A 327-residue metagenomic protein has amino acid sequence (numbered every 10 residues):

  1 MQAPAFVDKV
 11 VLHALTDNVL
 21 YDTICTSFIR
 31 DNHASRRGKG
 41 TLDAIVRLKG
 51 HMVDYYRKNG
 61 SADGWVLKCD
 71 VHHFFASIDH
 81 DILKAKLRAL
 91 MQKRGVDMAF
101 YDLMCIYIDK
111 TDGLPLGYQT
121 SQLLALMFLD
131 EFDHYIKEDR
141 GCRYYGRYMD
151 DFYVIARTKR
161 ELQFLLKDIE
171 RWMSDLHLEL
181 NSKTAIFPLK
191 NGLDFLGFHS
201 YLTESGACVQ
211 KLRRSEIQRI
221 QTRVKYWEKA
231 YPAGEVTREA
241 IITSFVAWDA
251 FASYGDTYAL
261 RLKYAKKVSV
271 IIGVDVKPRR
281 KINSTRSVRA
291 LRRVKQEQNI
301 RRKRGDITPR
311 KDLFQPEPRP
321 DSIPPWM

Functional and structural regions predicted by a protein language model:
M1-H13, S27-G40, I106-L126: Short, conserved non-catalytic motifs in the polymerase core
V7-L12, I45, V71, F100 (+3 more regions): Short runs of predominantly hydrophobic/aromatic residues within well-ordered alpha helices that form helix-helix
H13, Y107-K110, Q163-F164, L180-M327: Right-hand nucleic-acid polymerase module
T16-K68, H72-A76: Active-site-proximal segment of RNA-dependent polymerases
A34-D43, Y153-A156, P188-G192: Beta-rich nucleic-acid/ligand-interaction surfaces
H51-M149, V154-E170, N181, F187 (+2 more regions): Conserved polymerase palm-domain catalytic core
